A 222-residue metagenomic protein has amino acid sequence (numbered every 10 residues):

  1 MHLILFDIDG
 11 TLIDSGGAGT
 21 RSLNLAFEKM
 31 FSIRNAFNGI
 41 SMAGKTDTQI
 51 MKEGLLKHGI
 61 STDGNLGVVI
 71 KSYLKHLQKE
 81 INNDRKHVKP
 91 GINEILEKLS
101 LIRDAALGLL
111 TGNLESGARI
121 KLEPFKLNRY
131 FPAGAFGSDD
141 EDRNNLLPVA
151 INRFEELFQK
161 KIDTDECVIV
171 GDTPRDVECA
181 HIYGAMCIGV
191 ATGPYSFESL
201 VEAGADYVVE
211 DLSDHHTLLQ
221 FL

Functional and structural regions predicted by a protein language model:
M1-A43, L56-K57, S61: Active-site neighborhood of HAD-like aspartate-dependent phosphohydrolases
L5, G64, K79-L109, E115 (+1 more regions): Short, acidic loop-to-helix structural element flanking the phosphoryl-transfer center in phosphate-processing enzymes
T20-N24, T48, K52, I70 (+4 more regions): An amphipathic alpha-helix signature
F31-S41, G59-V69, N128-F131, Q159-T164: Short, surface-exposed acidic
Q49-S61, A150-N152: Helix-loop "lid/cap" segments that line or gate small-molecule binding pockets
H87, G108, L114-V168, P174-Y183: Substrate-recognition "cap/lid" segment bordering the active-site pocket of phosphatases
K126-G134, S199-L219: Structural recognition of alpha->loop->beta junctions
I169-Y207: Acidic, Mg2+-coordinating phosphoryl-transfer loop and its flanking beta/alpha structural elements, shared across
